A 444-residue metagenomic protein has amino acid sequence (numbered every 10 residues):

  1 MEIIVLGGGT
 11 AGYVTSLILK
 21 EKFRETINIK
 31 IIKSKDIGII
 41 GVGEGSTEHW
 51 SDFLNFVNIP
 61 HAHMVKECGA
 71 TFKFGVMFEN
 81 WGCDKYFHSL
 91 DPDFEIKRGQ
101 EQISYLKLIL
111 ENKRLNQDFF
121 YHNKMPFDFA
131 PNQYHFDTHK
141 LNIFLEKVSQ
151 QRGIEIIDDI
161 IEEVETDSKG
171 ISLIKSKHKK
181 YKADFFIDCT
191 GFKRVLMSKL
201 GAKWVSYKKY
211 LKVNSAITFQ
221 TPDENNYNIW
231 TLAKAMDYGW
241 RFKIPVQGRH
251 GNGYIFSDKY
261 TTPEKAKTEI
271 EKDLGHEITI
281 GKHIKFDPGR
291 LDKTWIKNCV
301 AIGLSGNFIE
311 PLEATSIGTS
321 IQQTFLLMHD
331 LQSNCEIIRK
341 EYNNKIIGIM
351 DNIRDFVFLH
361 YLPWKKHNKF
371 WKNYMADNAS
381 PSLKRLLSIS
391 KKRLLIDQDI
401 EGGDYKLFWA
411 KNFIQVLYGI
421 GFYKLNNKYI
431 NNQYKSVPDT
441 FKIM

Functional and structural regions predicted by a protein language model:
M1-G9: Beta1/beta-strand and adjacent pyrophosphate-binding region of the FAD-binding site in flavoprotein oxidoreductases
G12: N-terminal Rossmann-fold NAD(P) dinucleotide-binding loop
K20-V42: Glycine-rich FAD pyrophosphate-binding loop
G38-H122: Dinucleotide-binding Rossmann-like beta1-alpha1 core, especially the glycine-rich loop that anchors the ADP
A130-A266: Predominantly flavin-linked oxidoreductase catalytic cores and closely associated redox partners
M236-D287, N307-G318, D330: Conserved FAD/dinucleotide-binding core of flavoprotein oxidoreductases
G289-R354: Conserved mid-domain beta->alpha element of the FAD-binding
H329-M444: Long, low-complexity C-terminal extensions of enzymes
